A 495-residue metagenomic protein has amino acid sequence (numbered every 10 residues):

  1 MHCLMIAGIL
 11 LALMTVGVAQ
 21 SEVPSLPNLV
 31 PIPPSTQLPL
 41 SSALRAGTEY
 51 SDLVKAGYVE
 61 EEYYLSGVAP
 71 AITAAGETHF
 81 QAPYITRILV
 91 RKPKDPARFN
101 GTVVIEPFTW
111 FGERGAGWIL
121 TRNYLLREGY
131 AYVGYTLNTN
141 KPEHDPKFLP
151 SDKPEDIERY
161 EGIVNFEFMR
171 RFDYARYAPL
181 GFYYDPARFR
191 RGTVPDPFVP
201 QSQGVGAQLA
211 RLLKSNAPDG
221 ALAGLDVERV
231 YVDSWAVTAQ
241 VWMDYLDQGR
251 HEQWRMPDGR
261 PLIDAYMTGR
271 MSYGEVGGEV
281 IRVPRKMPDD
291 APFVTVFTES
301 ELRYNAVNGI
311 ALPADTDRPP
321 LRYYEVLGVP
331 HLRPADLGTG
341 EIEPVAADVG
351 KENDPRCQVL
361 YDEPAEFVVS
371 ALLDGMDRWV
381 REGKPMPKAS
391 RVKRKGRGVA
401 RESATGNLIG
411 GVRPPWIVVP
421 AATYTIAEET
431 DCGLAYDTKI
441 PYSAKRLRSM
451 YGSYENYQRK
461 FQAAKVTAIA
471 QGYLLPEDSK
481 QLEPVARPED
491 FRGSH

Functional and structural regions predicted by a protein language model:
M5-T15: Bacterial N-terminal signal peptides
Q20-H495: C-terminal His-loop and adjacent cap/lid subdomain of alpha/beta-hydrolase
